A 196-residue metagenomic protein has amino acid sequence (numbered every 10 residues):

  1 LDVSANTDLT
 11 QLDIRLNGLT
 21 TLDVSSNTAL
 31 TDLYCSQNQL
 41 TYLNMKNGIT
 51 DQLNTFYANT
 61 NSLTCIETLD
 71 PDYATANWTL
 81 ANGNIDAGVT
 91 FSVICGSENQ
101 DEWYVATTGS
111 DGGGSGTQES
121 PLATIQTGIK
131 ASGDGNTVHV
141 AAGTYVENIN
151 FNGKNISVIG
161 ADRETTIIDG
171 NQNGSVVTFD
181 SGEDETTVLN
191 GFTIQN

Functional and structural regions predicted by a protein language model:
V3, D8, D13-G18, V24 (+5 more regions): Concave beta-strand-loop units of leucine-rich repeat
S4, R15, S25, S36 (+11 more regions): Feature marks extracellular polysaccharide-active and adherence modules
Q11, G18-T21, D32, Q39-Y42 (+10 more regions): Detector for repetitive beta-architecture
I66, D111-S115, T166-I167: Short, solvent-exposed loop/turn elements at domain surfaces
T79-E98, S157, A161-I167: Acidic, glycine- and Ser/Thr-rich low-complexity intrinsically disordered tracts in extracellular/secreted proteins
G96-G109: Boundary/junction segments of secreted and surface-exposed precursor proteins
T107-V146, N150: Acidic Gly/Asp/Thr-rich repetitive segments characteristic of extracellular carbohydrate-active and adhesion proteins
Q126, K130-G133, V146-S157, I167-N196: Extracellular beta-strand-rich solenoid/capping regions of secreted or surface-exposed proteins that bind or remodel
